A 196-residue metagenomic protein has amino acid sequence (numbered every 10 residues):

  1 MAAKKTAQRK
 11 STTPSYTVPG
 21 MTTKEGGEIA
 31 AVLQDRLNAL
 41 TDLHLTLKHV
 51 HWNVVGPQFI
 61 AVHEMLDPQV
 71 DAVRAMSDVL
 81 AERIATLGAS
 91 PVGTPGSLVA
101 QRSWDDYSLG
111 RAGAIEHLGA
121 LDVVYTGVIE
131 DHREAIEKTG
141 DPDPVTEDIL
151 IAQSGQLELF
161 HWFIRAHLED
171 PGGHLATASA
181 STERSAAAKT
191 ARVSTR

Functional and structural regions predicted by a protein language model:
M1-P19: Acidic, low-complexity proline/glycine-rich segments
G20-E28, L43-P68, D131-V145: Helix-loop segments that flank and shape redox-cofactor active sites
G27-T41, D67-V70, R74, G119-D122 (+3 more regions): Short amphipathic alpha-helical segments with heptad-repeat character
L37, H44, H51, V70 (+5 more regions): A structural signal for well-ordered alpha-helices, especially hydrophobic packing surfaces of coiled-coils
V55-G96, H167: Conserved alpha-helical segments that form or flank metal/cofactor-binding pockets of metalloenzymes
E82, G96-G155: Acidic/histidine-rich alpha-helical segments that form the ligand environment of transition-metal centers
I149-S179: Short, contiguous alpha-helical
